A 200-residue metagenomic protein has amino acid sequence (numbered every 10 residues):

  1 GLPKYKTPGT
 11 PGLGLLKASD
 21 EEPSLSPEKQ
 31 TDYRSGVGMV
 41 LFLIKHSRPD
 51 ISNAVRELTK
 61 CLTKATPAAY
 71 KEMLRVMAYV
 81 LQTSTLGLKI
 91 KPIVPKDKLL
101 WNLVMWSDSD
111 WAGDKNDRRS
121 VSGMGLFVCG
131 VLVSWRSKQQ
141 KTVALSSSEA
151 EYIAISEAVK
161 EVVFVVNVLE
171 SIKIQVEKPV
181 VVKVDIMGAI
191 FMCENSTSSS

Functional and structural regions predicted by a protein language model:
G1-S200: Long, low-complexity, charge-biased intrinsically disordered regions
